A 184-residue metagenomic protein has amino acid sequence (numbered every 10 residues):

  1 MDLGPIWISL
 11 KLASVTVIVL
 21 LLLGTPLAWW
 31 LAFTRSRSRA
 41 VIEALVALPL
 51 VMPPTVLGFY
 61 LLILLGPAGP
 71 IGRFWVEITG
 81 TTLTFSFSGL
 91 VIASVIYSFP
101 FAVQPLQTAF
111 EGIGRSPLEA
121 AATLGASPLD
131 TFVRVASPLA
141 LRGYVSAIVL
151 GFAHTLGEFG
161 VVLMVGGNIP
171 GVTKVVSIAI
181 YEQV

Functional and structural regions predicted by a protein language model:
M1-G4, V162-V184: Interhelical loop and adjacent transmembrane-helix boundary motif in polytopic membrane transport permeases
D2-L31, L50, V95: Transmembrane alpha-helix signature in integral membrane proteins
I8-L12, E43, G58-F59, S88-G89 (+3 more regions): Short alpha-helical transmembrane interface motifs in multi-pass membrane proteins
I18, F101-L106, F110, G114 (+1 more regions): Transmembrane alpha-helices
T25-W29, F59, I63, L163 (+1 more regions): Transmembrane alpha-helix boundary and packing residues in multipass membrane permease domains and related
W30-L61, L118-E119, L141-R142: Cytoplasmic-entry segments and transmembrane alpha-helices of multi-pass inner-membrane transporters
G58-V95, V165-I169: Membrane-interfacial helix termini and adjacent extracytoplasmic/periplasmic loops of multi-pass transporters
